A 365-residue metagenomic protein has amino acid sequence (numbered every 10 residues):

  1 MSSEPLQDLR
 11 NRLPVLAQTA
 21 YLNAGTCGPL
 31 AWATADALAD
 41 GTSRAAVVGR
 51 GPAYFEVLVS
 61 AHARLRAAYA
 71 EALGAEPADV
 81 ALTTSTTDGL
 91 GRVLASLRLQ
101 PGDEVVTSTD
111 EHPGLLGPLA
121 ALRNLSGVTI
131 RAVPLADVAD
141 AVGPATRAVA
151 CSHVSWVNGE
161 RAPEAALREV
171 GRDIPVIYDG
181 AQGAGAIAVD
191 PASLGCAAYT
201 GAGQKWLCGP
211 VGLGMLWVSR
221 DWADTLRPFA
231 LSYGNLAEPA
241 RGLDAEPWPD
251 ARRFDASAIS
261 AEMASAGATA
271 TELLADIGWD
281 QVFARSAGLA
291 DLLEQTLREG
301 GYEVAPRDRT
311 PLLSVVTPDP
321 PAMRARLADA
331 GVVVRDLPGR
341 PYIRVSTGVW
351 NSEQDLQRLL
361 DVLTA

Functional and structural regions predicted by a protein language model:
M1-A365: Pyridoxal 5′-phosphate
